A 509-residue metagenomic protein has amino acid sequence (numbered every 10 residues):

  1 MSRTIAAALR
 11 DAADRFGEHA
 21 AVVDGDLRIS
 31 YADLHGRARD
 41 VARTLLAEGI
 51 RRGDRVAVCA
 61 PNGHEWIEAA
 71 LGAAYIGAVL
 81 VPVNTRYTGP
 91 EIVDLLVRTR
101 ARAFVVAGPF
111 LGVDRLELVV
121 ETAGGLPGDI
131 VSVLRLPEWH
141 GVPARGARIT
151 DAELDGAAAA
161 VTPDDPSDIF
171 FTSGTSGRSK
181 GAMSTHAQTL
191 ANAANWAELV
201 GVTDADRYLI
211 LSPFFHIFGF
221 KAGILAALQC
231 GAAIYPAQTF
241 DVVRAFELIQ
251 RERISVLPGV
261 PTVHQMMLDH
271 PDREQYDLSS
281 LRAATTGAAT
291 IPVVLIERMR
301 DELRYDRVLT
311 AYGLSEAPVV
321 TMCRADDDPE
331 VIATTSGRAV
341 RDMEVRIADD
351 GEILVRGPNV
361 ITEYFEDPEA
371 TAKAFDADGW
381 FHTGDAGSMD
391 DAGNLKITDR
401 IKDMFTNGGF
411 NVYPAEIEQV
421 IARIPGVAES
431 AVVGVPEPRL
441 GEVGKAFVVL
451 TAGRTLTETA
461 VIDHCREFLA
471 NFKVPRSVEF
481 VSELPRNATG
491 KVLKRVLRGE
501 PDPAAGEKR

Functional and structural regions predicted by a protein language model:
S2-I5, R10, E18-G63, I67-L71 (+4 more regions): Conserved AMP-binding/adenylate-forming core of the ANL superfamily
S2-R3, E18, I149-F171, R178 (+1 more regions): Conserved pre-ATP/AMP-binding loop-to-beta segment of ANL
S30-D33, S167-A191: Conserved AMP-binding A3 loop
A47-E48, A78-R145, A452-R454: Structural core segment of the AMP-binding/adenylate-forming
Y87-D94, V106, L257, I347 (+6 more regions): AMP-binding/adenylate-forming catalytic core of the ANL superfamily
L190-R207, F215-V256, H270: Conserved AMP-binding/adenylation subdomain of ANL enzymes
R251-G259, L268-E330, E344: Gly/Ser/Thr-rich phosphate-binding loop
P329-A333, R338, V360-G384, I401-K402 (+2 more regions): Conserved ANL (AMP-binding/adenylate-forming) active-site segment centered on the GW(Y/F)…HTG consensus within
